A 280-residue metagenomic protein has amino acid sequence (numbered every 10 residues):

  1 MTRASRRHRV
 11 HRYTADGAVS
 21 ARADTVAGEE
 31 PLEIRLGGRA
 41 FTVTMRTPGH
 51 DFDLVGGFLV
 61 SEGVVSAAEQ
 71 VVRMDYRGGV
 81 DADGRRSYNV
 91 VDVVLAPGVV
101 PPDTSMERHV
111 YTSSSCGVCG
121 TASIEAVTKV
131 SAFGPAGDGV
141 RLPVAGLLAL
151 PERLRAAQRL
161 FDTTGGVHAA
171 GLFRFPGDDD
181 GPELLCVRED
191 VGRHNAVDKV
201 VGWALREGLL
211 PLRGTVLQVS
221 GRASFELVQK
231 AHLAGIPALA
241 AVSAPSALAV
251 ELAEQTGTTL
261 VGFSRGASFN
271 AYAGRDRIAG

Functional and structural regions predicted by a protein language model:
M1-V187, V191: Intrinsically disordered, low-complexity regions enriched in acidic/Ser/Thr/Pro/Gln residues
H194-Y272, R277-G280: Feature captures the catalytic cores and cofactor-binding loops of soluble hydro-lyases/lyases that act on carboxylate
